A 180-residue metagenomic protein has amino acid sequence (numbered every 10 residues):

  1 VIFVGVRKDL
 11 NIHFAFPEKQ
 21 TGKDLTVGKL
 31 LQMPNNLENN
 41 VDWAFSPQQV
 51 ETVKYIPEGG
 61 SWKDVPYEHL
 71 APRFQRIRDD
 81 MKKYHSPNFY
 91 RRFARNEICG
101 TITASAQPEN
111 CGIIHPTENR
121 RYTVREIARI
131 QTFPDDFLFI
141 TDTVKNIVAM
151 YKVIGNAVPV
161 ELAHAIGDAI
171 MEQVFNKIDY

Functional and structural regions predicted by a protein language model:
V1-F89: Class I S-adenosyl-L-methionine
Q48-Y180: C-terminal target-recognition/interaction regions appended to catalytic cores
